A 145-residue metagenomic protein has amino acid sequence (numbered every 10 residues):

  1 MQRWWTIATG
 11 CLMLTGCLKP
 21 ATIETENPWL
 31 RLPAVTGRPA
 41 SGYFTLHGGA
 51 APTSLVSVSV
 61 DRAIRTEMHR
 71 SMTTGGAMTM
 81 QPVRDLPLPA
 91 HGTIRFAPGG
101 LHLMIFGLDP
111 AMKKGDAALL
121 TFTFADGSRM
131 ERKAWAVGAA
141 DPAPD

Functional and structural regions predicted by a protein language model:
M1-I7: Bacterial N-terminal signal peptides that target proteins for export
I7-A8, V137: Intrinsically disordered, low-complexity segments enriched in polar/charged small residues
L14-G16: C-terminal motif of bacterial Sec signal peptides marking the signal peptidase cleavage site
L18-P20: N-terminal intrinsically disordered, low-complexity, charge/repeat-rich segments that act as generic
T22-D145: Compact, glycine-rich, soluble single-domain proteins
